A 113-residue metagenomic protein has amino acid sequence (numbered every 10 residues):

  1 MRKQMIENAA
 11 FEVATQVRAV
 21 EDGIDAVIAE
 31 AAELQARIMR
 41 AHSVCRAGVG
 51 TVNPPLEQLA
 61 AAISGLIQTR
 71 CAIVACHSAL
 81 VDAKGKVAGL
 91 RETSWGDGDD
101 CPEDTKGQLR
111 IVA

Functional and structural regions predicted by a protein language model:
M1-V17: Disorder-to-helix initiation segments
K3-Q4, K86-A113: Short, charged, intrinsically disordered terminal tails
V17, I24, I38-A41, C45 (+1 more regions): Long, heptad-repeat alpha-helical coiled-coil rods/stalks that form the central scaffolding/linker segments of large
V17, I24-V27, A31, L66 (+1 more regions): Long amphipathic alpha-helices with heptad-repeat character, especially coiled-coil-forming segments used
E30-T51: Short amphipathic helix-turn modules centered on a small-residue break
A36, C71-W95: Long amphipathic alpha-helical coiled-coil segments
V44-G65: Short, glycine/alanine-rich amphipathic alpha-helical segment that often forms an alpha-turn-alpha hairpin
A62-C76, I111-V112: Amphipathic alpha-helical coiled-coil segments
